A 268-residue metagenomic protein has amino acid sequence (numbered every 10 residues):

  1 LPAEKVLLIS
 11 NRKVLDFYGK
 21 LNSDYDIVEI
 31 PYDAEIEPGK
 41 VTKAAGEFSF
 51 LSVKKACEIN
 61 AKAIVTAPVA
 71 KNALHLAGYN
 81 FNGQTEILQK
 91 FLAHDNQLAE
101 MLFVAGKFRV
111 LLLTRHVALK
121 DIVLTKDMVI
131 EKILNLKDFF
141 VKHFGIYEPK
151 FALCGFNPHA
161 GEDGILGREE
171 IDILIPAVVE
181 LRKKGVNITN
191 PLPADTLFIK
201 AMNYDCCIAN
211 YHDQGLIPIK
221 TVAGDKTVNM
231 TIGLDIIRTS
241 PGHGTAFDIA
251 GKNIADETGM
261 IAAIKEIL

Functional and structural regions predicted by a protein language model:
L1-Q84, D127-N210, Q214-T221, D225-N229 (+3 more regions): Contiguous, glycine/small-aliphatic-enriched amphipathic segments in soluble metabolic enzymes
V6, T85, A99-E100, F108-L111: Small-molecule pocket liners
L76-E100: Glycine/threonine-rich beta-strand-loop-alpha-helix active-site module that forms ligand/phosphate-binding
G78, L92-N96, V117, D121 (+1 more regions): Short, well-ordered alpha-helical segments in soluble proteins
F91-E100, V104-F108, I232-D248: Short, flexible loop segments at boundaries between secondary-structure elements
L102-E131: Ligand-binding beta-strand-loop-alpha-helix segment within the catalytic cores of soluble metabolic enzymes
